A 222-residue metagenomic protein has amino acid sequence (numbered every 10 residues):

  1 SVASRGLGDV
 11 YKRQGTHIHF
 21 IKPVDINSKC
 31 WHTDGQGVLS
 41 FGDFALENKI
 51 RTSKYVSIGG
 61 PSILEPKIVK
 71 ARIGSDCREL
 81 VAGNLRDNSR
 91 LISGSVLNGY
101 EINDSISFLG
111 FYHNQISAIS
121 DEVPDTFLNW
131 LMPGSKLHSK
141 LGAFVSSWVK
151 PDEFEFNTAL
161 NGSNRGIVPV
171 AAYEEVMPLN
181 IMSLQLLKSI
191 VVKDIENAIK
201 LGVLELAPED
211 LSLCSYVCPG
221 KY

Functional and structural regions predicted by a protein language model:
S1-Y11: Single conserved hydrophobic/aromatic residue that forms the stacking wall/gate of nucleotide- or nucleobase-binding
K12-Y222: Redox cofactor-anchoring modules in respiratory/redox and cofactor-processing assemblies
